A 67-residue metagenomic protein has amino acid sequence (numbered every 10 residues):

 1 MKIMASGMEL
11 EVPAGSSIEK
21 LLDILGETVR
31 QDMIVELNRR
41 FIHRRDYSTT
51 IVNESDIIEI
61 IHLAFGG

Functional and structural regions predicted by a protein language model:
M1-G66: Ubiquitin-like/PB1-type beta-grasp interaction modules and other compact soluble beta-rich domains
